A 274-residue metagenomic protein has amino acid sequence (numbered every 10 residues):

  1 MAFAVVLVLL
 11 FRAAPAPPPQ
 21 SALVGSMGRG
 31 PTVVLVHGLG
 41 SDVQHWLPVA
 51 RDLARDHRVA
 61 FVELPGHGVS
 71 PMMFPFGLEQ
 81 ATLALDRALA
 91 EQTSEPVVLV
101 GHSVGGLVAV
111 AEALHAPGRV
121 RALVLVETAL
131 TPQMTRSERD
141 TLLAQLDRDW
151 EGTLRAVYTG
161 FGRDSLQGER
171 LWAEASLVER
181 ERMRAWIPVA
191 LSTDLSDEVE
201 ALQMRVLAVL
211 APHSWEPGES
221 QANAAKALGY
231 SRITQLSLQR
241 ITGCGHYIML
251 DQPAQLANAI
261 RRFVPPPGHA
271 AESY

Functional and structural regions predicted by a protein language model:
A22-L23, M27, R51, F61-V100 (+1 more regions): Active-site loop/oxyanion-hole signature of alpha/beta-hydrolase fold enzymes
G38-S41, S103: Active-site glycine-rich loops that stabilize anionic/oxyanionic intermediates across multiple enzyme folds
G40-P48, V59: Serine-hydrolase catalytic-loop signature spanning alpha/beta hydrolases and amidase-signature enzymes
G101, G105, A109: Gly/Ala-rich beta-loop-alpha elbow adjacent to hydrolase catalytic centers
V110, L114, R121-W150: Flexible "cap/lid" loop of the alpha/beta hydrolase fold
R136-S137, R148-Q203: Conserved alpha/beta-hydrolase catalytic His-Asp/Glu region
V206-C244: Conserved loop-alpha-helix segment in the C-terminal half of the alpha/beta-hydrolase fold that carries the catalytic
C244-P253: Catalytic histidine-centered segment of alpha/beta-hydrolase-like enzymes
